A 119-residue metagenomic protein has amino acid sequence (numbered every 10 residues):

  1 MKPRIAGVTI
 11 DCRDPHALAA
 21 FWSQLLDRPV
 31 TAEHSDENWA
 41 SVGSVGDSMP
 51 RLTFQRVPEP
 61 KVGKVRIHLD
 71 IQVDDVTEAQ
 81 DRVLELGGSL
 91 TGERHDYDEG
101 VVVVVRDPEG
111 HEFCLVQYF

Functional and structural regions predicted by a protein language model:
K2-P3, T9-P50, E85, E93 (+1 more regions): Core segments of cupin and vicinal oxygen chelate
I5-G7, K64-H68: Short, solvent-exposed beta-strand edge segments and adjacent coil->beta transition regions
D14-P15, L69-E109: Vicinal oxygen chelate
V42-D47, V105-P108, Y118: Active-site beta-strand termini and strand-to-loop segments that position acidic
D47-M49, V62-R66: Short connector loops at helix/strand junctions that flank enzyme active sites, especially segments positioning acidic
V57-E59: A charge-rich, low-complexity, intrinsically flexible signal that marks solvent-exposed coils, linkers, repeats
D96, L115-F119: Short beta->alpha transition motifs characteristic of CBS
